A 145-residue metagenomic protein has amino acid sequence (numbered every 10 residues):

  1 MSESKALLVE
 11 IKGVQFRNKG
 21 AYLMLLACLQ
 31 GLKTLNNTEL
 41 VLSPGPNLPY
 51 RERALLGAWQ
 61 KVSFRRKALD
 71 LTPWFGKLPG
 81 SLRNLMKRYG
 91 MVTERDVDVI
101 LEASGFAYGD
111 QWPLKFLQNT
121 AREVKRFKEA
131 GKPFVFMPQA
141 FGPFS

Functional and structural regions predicted by a protein language model:
S2-F144: Aromatic- and Gly/Pro-rich donor/ligand-binding loops that form nucleotide- or phosphate-bearing donor binding pockets
